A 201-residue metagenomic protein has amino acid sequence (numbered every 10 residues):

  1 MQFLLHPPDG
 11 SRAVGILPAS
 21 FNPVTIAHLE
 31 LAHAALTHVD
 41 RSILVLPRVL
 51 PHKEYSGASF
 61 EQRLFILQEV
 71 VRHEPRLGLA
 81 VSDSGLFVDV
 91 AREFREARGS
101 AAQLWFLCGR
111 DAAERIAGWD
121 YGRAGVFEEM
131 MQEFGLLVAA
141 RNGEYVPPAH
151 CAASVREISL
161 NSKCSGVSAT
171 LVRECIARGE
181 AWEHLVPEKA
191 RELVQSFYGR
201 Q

Functional and structural regions predicted by a protein language model:
M1-Q201: Nucleotidyltransferase catalytic core that binds NTPs
